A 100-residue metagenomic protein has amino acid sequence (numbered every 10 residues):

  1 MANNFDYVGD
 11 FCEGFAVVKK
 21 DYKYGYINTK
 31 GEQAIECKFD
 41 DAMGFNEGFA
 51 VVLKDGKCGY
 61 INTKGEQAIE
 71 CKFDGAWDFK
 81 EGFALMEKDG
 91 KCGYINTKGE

Functional and structural regions predicted by a protein language model:
M1-E100: Residue-level detector of conserved, function-critical positions
